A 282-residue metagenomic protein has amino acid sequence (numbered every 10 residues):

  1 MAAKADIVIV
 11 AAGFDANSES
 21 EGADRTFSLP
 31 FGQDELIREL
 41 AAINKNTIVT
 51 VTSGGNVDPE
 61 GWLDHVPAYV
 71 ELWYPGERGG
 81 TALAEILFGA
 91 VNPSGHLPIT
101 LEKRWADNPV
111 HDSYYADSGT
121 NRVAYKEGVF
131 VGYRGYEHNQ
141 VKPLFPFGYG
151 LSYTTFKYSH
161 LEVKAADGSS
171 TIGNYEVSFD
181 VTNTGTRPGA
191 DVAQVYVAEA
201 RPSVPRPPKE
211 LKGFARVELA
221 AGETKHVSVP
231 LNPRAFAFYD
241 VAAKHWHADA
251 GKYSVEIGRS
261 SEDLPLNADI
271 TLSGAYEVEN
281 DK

Functional and structural regions predicted by a protein language model:
M1-K282: C-terminal non-catalytic regions of proteins with extracellular/luminal or membrane-system context
